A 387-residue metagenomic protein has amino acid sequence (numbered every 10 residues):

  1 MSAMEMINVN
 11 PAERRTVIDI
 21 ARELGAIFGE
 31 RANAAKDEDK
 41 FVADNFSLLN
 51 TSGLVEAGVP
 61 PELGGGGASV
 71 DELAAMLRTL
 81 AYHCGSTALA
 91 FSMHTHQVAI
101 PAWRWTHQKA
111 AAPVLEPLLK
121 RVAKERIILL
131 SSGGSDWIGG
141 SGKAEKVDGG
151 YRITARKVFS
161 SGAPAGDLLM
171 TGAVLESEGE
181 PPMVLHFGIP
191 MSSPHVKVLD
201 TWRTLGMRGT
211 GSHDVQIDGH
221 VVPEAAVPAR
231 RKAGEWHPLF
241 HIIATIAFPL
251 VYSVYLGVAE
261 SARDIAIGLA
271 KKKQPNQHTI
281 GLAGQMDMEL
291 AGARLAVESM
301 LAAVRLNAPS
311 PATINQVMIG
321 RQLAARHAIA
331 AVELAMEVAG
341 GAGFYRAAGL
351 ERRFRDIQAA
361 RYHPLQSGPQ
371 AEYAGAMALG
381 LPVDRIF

Functional and structural regions predicted by a protein language model:
M1-D19, E23, F387: Basic/polar N-terminal segments that are highly enriched at the extreme N-terminus, encompassing both cleavable
R22, G257, G284-A291, M318 (+3 more regions): Generic structural signal for well-ordered, non-transmembrane alpha-helical segments in soluble/cytosolic regions
G29, N33-D37, K271, G292-L323 (+1 more regions): C-terminal helix-coil-helix/basic helical segment that borders enzyme active sites and/or dimer interfaces and provides
A43-T51, E56-A165: Glycine-rich flavin
R156-S193: DPxDG-like acidic metal-binding loop motif
V158-A163, F248-L250, A360: Glycine-rich phosphate/pyrophosphate-binding beta-alpha loops
T204-A291: Glycine-rich beta->alpha junctions and the first turn(s) of the following alpha-helix
A342-F387: Glycine-rich phosphate/cofactor-binding loops in nucleotide/flavin-utilizing enzymes
